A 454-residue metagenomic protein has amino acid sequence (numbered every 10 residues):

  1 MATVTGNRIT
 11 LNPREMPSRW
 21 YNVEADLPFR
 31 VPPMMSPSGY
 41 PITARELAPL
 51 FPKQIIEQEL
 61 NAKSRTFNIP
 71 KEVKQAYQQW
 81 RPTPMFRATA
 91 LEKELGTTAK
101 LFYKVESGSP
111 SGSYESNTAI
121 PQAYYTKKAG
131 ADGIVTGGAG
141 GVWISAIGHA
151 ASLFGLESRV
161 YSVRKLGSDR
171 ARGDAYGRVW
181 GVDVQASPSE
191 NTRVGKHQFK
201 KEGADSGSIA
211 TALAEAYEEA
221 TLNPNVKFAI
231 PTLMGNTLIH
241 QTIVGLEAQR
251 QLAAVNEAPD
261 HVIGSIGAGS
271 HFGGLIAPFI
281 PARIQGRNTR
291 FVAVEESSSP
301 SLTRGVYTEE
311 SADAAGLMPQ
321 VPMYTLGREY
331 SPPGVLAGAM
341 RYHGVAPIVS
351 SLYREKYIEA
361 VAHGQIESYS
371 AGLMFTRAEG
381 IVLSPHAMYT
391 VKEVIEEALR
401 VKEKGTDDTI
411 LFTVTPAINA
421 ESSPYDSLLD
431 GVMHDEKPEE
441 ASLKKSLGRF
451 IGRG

Functional and structural regions predicted by a protein language model:
A2-A131: Positively charged, low-complexity intrinsically disordered leader regions
T118, T126-K165, A258-H271, H386 (+1 more regions): A short, small-residue-rich loop immediately preceding and capping a beta-strand
P121-A131, S145-E157, R178, I276-Q285 (+1 more regions): Alpha-helix C-terminal capping segments
V135, V142-A204, S301-S311, S422-G431: Active-site-proximal loop->helix
S189-T192, L233-N236, I266-S270, E295-P300 (+5 more regions): Glycine-rich beta-alpha junction loops
E202-E215, N225-P281, Q285-N288: Glycine-rich ThDP/TPP pyrophosphate-binding loop and its adjacent helix/strand module within ThDP-dependent enzymes
D205-T232, P281-I284, N288, A293-I381 (+1 more regions): Active-site/ligand-binding loops adjacent to catalytic centers
I266-G274, Q365-V432: Claisen-condensing/thiolase-fold acyl-transfer catalytic domains that form or cleave C-C bonds in fatty acid
